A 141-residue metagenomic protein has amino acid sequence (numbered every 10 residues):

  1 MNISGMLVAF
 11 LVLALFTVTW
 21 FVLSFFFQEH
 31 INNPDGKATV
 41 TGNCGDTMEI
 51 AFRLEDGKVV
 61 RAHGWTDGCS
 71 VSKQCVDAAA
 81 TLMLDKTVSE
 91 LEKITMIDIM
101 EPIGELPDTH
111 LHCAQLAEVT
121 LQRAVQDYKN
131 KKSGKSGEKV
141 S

Functional and structural regions predicted by a protein language model:
M1-S141: Domain-level signature for proteins that mediate thiol-based redox and metal-cofactor handling
